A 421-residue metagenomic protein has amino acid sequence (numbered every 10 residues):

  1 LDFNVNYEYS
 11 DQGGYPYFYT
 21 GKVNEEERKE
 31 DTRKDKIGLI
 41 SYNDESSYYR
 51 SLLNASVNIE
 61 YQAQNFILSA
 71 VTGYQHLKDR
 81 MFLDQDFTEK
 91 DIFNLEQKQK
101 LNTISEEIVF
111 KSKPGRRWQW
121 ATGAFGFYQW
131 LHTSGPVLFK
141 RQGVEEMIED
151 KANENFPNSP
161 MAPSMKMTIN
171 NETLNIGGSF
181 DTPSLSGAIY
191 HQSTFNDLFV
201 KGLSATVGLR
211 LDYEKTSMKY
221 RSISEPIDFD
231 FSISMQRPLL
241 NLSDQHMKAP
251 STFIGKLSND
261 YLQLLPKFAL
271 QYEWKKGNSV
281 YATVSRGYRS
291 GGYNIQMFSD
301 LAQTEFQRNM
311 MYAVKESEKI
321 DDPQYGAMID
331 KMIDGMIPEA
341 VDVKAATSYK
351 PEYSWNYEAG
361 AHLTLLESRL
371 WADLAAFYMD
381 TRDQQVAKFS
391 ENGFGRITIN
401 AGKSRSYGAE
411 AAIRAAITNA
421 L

Functional and structural regions predicted by a protein language model:
L1, V57-Y61, E106-S112, I189-F195 (+4 more regions): Residues on the lipid-exposed face of transmembrane beta-strands in outer-membrane beta-barrel proteins
L1-A121, F127-T133: Outer-membrane beta-barrel domain signature, strongest for Gram-negative TonB-dependent receptors and also present
L1-F3, L68-A70, Q119-A124, L203-L209 (+4 more regions): Transmembrane beta-strands of outer-membrane beta-barrel proteins
Y7-D11, A63, Y74-K78, G126-W130 (+6 more regions): Transmembrane beta-strands of outer-membrane beta-barrel pores
Y15-I40, D86-N94, P136-G177, S217-S258 (+2 more regions): Solvent-exposed loop segments that connect transmembrane elements
R50-N54, N58, L101-V109, S184-Y190 (+6 more regions): Transmembrane beta-barrel architecture of outer-membrane proteins
N58, Q62-A63, I67-L83, S279-Y281 (+2 more regions): Membrane-embedded beta-barrel scaffold of Gram-negative outer-membrane proteins
A63-Q64, K113-R117, L198-V200, K275-G277 (+4 more regions): Outer-membrane beta-barrel channels and translocator barrels
